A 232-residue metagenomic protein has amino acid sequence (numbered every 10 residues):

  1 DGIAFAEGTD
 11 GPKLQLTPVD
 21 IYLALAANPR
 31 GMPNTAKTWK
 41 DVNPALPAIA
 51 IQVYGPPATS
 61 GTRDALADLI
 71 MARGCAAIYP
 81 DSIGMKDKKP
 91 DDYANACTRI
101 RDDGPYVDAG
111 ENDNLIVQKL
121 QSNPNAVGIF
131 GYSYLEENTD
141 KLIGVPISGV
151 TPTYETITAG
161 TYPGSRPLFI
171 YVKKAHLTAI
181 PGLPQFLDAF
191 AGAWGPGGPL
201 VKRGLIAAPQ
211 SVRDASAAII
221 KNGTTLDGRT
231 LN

Functional and structural regions predicted by a protein language model:
D1-N232: Flexible loop/hinge segments at secondary-structure junctions
